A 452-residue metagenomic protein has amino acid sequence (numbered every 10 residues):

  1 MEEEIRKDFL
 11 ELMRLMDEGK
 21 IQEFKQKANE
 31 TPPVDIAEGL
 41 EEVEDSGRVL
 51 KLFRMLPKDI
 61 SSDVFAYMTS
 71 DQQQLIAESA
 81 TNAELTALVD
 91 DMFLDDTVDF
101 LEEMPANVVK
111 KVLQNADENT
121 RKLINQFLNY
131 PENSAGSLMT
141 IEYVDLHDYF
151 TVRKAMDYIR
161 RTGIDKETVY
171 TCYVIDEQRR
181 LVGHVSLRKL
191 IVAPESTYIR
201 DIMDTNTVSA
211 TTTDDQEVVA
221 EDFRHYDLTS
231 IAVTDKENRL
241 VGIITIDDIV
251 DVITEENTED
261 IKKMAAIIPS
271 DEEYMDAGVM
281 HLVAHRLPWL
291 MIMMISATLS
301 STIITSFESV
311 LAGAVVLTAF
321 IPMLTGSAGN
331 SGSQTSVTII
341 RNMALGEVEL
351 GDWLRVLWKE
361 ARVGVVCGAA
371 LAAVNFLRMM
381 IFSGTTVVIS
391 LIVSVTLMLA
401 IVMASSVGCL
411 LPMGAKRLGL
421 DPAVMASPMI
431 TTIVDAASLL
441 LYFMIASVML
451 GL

Functional and structural regions predicted by a protein language model:
M1-I268: Hydrophobic packing positions in regular secondary-structure scaffolds
D248-L282, S333-V356, M413-G419: Non-transmembrane, extramembrane segments of multi-pass ion/lipid transporters
M275-M291, L350-A369, V393-S394: Soluble-to-membrane junctions at the N-terminal ends of transmembrane alpha-helices in multi-pass ion-transporting
W289-A297, F320, L324, A328 (+13 more regions): Alpha-helical transmembrane segments in multi-pass membrane proteins
M294-L311, A372-T385: Juxtamembrane "helix exit" motif at the C-terminal ends of alpha-helical transmembrane segments in multi-pass membrane
S306-I321, S383-V395: Membrane-water interface of transmembrane alpha-helices in multipass transporters/channels
S336, L411, K416, S438-L450: Membrane-helix cytosolic exit motif
G414-V434: Interfacial loop-to-transmembrane junctions
